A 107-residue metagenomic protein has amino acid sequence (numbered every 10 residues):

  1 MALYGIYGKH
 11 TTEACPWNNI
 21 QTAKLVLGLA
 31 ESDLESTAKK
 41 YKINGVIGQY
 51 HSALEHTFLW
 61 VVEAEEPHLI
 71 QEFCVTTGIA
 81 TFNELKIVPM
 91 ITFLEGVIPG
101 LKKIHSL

Functional and structural regions predicted by a protein language model:
M1-H56, E65-L69, F93-L107: Short S/T/G/P-rich N-terminal loop/turn motif that feeds into the first structured element of a domain
E63-G96: An amphipathic, aromatic/His-enriched active-site/gating alpha helix that lines ligand/cofactor pockets
